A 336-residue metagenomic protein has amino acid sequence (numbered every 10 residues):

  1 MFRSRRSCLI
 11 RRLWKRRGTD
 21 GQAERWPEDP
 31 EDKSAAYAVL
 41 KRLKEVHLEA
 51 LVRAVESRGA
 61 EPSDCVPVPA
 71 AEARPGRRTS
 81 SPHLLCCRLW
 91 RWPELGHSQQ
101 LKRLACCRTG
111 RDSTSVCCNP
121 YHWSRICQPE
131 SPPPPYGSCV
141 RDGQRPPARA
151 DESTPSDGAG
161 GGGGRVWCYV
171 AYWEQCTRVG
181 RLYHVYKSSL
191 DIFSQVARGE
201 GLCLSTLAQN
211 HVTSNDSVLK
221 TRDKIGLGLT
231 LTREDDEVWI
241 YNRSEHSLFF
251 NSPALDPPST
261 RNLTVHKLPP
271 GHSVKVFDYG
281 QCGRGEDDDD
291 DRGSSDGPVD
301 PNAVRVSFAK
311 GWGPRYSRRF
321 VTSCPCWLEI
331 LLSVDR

Functional and structural regions predicted by a protein language model:
M1-R74, R78-R222, T260-R336: Long, low-complexity, serine/threonine/proline-rich intrinsically disordered regulatory regions in eukaryotic signaling
R78, Y241-N242, N251, S307: Beta-strand residues in well-ordered beta-sheet regions across diverse protein folds
L89-W90, R243, P253: Surface loops and adjacent helix of pleckstrin homology
K220-G226, T232-D236: Amphipathic alpha-helical interface segments within eukaryotic helical scaffold and small GTPase-regulatory domains
T232, I240-S244: Asparagine-centered strand-capping/turn motif at beta-strand->loop junctions
L248-A254, P258-L263: Classical protein tyrosine phosphatase
